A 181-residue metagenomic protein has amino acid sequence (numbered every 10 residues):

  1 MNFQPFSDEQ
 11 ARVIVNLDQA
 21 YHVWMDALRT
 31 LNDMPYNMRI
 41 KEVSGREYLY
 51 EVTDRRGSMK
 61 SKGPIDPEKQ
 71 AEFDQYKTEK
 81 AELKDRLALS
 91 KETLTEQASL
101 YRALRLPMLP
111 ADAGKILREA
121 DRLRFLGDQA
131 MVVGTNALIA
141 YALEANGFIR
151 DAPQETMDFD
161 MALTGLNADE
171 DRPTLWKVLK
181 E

Functional and structural regions predicted by a protein language model:
M1-E47, D54-E181: Compositionally biased terminal segments of proteins
